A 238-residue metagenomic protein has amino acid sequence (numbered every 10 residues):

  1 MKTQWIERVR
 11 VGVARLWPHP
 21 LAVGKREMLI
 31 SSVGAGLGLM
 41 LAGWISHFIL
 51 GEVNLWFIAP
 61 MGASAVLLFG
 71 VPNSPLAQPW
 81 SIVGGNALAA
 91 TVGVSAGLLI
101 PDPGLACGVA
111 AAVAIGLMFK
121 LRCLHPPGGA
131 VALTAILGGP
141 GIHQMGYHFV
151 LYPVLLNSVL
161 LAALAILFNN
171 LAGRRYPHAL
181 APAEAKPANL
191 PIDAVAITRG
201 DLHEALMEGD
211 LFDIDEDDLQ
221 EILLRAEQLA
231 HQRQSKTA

Functional and structural regions predicted by a protein language model:
M1-T91, G104-G108, G146-L151, L155 (+4 more regions): Alpha-helical transmembrane segments and their membrane-interface boundaries that form or gate the permeation pathway
A65-L68, G93-A96, A132-L137: Generic transmembrane alpha-helix signature in multi-pass membrane proteins, especially transporters/channels
F69-G70, M118, T134-Y147: Interfacial segments of multi-pass membrane proteins
P72-S81, M118-G129: Membrane-helix interface "capping/anchor" motifs
A106-K120, P127-G138: Alpha-helical transmembrane segments of integral membrane proteins
G116-L124, G141, S158-A163: Mid-bilayer segments of alpha-helical transmembrane spans in multi-pass integral membrane proteins that mediate
H203-A238: Cytosolic C-terminal regulatory domains/tails of membrane transporters and channels
